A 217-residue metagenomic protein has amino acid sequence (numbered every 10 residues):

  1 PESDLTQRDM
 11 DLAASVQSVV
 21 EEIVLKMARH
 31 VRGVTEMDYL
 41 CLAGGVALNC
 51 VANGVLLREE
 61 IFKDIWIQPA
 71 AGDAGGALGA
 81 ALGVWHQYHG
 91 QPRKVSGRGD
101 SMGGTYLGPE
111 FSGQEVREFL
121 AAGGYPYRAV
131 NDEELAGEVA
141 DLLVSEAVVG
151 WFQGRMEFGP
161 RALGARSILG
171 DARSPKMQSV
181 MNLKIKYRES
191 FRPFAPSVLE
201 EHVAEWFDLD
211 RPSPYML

Functional and structural regions predicted by a protein language model:
P1-Q7, R29, M37-Y39, N53-L217: Flexible beta->alpha loop and helix N-cap segments adjacent to enzyme active/binding sites
E2, T6-E22: Short acidic-aromatic active-site loops that bind/stabilize oxyanions
S15-L40: Phosphate/ATP-binding catalytic cores across multiple sugar-kinase/actin-like superfamilies, primarily ASKHA
L40-L48: Glycine-rich beta-strand-to-loop/alpha-helix junction loops that act as flexible
